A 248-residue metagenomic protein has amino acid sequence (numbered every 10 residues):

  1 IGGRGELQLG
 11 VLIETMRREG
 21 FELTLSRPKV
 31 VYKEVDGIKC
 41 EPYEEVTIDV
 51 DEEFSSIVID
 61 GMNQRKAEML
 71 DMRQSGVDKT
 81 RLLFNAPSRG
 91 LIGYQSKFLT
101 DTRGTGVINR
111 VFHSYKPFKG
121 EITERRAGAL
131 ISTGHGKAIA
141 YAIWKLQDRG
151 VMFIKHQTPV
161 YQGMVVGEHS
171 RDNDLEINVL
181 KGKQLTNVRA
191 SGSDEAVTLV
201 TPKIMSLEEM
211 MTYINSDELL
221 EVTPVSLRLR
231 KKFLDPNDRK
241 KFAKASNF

Functional and structural regions predicted by a protein language model:
I1-F248: Accessory interaction regions appended to the cores of large information-processing enzymes
